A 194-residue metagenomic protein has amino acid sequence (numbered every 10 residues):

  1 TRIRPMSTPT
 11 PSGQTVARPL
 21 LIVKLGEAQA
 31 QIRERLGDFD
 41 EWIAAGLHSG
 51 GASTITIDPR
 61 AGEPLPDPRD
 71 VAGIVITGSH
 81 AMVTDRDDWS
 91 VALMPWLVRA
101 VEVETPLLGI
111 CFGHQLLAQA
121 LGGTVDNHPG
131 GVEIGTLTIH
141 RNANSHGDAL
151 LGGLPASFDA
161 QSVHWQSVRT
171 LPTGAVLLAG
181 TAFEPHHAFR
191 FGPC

Functional and structural regions predicted by a protein language model:
T1-P5, G13: Short, Lys/Arg-enriched N-terminal segments with co-localized hydrophobic residues within the first ~10-30 amino acids
T15-L21: Extreme N-terminal starter segment of soluble prokaryotic enzymes
E27-A28, G78-M82, G113: Short glycine-rich anion-binding loops that position phosphate/pyrophosphate groups of nucleotides and phosphorylated
A28-L36: Short, flexible/disordered intra-domain loops and linkers
L36-S49: Short catalytic helix/loop segments, enriched in acidic residues and glycine and frequently bearing histidine
H48-L108: Flexible gly/pro-rich beta->alpha loop and the following alpha-helix that scaffold active-site loops
A100-T124: Catalytic nucleophile loop
L121-C194: Pocket-forming structural segment of enzyme catalytic cores
